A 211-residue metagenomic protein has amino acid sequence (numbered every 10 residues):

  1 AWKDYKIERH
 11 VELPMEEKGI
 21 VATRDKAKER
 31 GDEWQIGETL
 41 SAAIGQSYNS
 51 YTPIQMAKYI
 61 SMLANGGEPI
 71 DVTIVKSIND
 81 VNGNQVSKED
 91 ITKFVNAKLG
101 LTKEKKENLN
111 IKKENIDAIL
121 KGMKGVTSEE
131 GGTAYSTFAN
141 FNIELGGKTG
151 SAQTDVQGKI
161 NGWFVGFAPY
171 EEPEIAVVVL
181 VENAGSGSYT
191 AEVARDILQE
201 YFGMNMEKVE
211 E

Functional and structural regions predicted by a protein language model:
A1-V179, E210-E211: Beta-lactam-recognizing serine transpeptidase/beta-lactamase-like catalytic domain environment
S50, L180, A184, S188-E211: Periplasmic/cell-envelope proteins involved in peptidoglycan metabolism and beta-lactam response
